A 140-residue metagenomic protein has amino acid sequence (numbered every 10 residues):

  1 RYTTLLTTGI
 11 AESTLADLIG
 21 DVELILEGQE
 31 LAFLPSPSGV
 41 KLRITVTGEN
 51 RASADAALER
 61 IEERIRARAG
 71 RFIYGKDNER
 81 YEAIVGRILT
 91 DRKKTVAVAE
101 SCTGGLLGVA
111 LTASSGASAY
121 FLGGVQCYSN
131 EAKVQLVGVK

Functional and structural regions predicted by a protein language model:
R1-S38, R43, S53-L58: Accessory alpha-helical/coil subdomains and C-terminal extensions that flank or cap enzyme catalytic cores
V46-G48: Flexible glycine-/small-residue-rich
S53-A57, E62-K140: Short alpha-helical segments enriched in small residues
